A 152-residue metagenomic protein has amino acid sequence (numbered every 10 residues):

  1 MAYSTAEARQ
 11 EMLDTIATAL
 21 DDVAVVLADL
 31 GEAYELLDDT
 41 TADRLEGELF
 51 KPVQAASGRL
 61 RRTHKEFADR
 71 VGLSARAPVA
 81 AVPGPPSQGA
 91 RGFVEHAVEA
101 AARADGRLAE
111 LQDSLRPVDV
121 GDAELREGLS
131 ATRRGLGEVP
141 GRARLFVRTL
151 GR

Functional and structural regions predicted by a protein language model:
M1-A8, P83-G84, R91, R103 (+1 more regions): Function-determining surface determinants
M1-S57: Leu/Val/Ala/Ile-rich N-terminal alpha-helices, chiefly Sec-type signal peptides and the beginnings
Y3-E7, R76-G89, D113-L125: Short, charged/polar, low-complexity loop and linker segments that flank or interrupt alpha-helical bundles
V26-D29, A33, T63, A100 (+2 more regions): Amphipathic, well-ordered alpha-helical segments in soluble domains
Y34, D38-T41, L45, V71 (+4 more regions): Coiled-coil heptad-register positions
K51-L73: Conserved alpha-helical segments that form or flank metal/cofactor-binding pockets of metalloenzymes
A90-V98: Short, charge/polar-rich alpha-helical segments
A100-R103, R107-R152: Preference for long, well-ordered alpha-helical segments
